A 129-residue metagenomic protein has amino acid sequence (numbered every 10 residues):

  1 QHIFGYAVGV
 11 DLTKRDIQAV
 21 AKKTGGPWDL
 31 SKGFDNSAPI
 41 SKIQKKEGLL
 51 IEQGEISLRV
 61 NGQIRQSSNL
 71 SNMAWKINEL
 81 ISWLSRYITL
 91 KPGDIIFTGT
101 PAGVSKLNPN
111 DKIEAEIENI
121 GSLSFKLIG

Functional and structural regions predicted by a protein language model:
Q1-K91, I95, G103-G129: Catalytic-core "active-site belt" of small-molecule-metabolizing enzymes, emphasizing His/Asp/Glu-rich regions
